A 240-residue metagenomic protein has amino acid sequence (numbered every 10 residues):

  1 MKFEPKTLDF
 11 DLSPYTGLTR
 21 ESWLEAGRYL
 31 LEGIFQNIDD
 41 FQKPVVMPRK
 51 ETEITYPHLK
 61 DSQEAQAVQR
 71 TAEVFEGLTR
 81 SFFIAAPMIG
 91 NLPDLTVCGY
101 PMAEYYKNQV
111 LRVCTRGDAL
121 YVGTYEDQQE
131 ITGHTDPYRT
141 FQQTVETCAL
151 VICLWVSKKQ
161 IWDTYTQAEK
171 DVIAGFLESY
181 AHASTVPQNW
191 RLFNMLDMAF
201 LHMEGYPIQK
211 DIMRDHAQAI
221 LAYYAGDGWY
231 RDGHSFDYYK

Functional and structural regions predicted by a protein language model:
M1-T115: Extreme N-terminal leader/anchor segments
V74-F75, A85-M88, G99-K240: Aromatic-lined, polymer-binding surfaces characteristic of secreted/periplasmic polysaccharide-degrading enzymes
